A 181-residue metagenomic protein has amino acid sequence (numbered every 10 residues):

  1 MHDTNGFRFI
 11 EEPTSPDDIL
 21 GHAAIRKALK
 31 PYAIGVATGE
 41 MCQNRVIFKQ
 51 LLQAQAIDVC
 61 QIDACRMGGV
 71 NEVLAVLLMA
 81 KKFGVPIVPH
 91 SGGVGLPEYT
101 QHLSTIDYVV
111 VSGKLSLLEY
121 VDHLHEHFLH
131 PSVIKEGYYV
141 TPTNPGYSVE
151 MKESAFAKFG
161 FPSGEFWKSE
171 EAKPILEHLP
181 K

Functional and structural regions predicted by a protein language model:
M1-F9, P16: Alpha/beta enzyme core
S15-E150: Shared catalytic-loop signature of beta/alpha-barrel
Y147-K181: Extended hydrophobic packing segments that form well-structured cores
